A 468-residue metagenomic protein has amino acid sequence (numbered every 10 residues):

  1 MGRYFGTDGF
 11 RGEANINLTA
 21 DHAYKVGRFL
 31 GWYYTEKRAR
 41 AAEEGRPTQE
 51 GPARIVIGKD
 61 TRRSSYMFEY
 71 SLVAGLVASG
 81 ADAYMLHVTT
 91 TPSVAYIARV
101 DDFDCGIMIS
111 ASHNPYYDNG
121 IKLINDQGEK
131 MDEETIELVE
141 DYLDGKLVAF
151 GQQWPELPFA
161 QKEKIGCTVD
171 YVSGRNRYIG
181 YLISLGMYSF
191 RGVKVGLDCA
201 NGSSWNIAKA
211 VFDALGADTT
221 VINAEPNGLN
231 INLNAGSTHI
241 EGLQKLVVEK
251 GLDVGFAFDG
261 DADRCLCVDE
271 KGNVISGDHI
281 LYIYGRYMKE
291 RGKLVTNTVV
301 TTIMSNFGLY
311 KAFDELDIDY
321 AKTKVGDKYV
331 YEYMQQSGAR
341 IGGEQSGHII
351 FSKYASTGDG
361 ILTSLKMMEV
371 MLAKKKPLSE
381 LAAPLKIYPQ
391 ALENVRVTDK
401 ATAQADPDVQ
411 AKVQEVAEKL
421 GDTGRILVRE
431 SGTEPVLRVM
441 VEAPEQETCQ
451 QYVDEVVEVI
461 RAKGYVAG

Functional and structural regions predicted by a protein language model:
M1-A74, A78-S79, T168-V195, A401 (+1 more regions): An N-terminal, well-structured beta->alpha segment
E13, N119-K250: Gly/Ser/Thr-enriched, mixed-charge loops and adjacent short helices that form phosphate/oxyanion-binding elements
R40, R54-D118, A210-V268: N-terminal small/polar loop signature for handling phosphorylated ligands or for N-terminal nucleophile
D60-Y66, N114, N201-W205, A262-D263 (+2 more regions): Gly/Ser/Thr-rich loops at beta-strand to alpha-helix junctions that form or flank small-molecule/cofactor-binding
K130-D132, V221, N273-G292, G360-V370 (+1 more regions): Gly/Ser/Thr-rich active-site loops/lids in small-molecule metabolic enzymes that frequently grip phosphoryl groups
E137-I179, S184, E270-G343, I350-F351: Proline/glycine-rich low-complexity loops and linkers
V254, R291-G468: Phosphate-binding and adjacent anionic-ligand microenvironments
